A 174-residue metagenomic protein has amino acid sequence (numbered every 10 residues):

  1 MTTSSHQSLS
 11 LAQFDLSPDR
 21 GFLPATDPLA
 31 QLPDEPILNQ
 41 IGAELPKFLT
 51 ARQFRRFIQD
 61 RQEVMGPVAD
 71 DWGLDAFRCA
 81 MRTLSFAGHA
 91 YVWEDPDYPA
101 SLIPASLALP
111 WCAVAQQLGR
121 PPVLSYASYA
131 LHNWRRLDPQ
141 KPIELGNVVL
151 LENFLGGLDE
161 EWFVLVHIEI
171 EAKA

Functional and structural regions predicted by a protein language model:
M1, N39-R78: Charge-rich, low-complexity segments
M1-A43: Intrinsically disordered, low-structural-confidence terminal and linker regions
F14, F22, F48, F54-F57 (+4 more regions): Phenylalanine-focused residue identity feature
Q59-V149: Long, charged all-alpha helical bundle/coiled-coil segments in cytosolic proteins
N147-V164: Short, charged/polar, low-complexity loop and linker segments that flank or interrupt alpha-helical bundles
